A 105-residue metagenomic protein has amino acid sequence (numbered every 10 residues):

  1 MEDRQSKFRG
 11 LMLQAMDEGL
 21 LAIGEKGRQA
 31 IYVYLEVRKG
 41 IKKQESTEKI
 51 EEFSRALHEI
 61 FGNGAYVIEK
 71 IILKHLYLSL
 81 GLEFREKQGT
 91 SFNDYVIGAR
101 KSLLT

Functional and structural regions predicted by a protein language model:
M1-T105: Long, compositionally biased intrinsically disordered regulatory segments in eukaryotic proteins
